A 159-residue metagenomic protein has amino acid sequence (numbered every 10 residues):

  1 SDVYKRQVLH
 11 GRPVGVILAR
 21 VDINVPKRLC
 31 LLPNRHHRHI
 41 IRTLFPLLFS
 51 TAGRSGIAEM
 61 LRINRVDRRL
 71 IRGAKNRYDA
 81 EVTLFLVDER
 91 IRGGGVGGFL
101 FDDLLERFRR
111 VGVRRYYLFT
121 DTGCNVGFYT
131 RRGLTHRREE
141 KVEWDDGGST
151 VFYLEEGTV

Functional and structural regions predicted by a protein language model:
V3-Y4: Short, small-residue-biased leader/transition segments that mark boundaries at the very start of proteins
Q7, I17-A19, V87: GNAT/GCN5-related N-acetyltransferase fold signature
R12-G15: Glycine-rich acetyl-CoA-binding "A-motif" of GNAT/NAT acetyltransferases
N24-A80, W144-G148: Conserved acyl-donor/pantetheine-binding loop and adjacent beta-alpha core of acyl/acetyltransferases and related
R68, G98, R110, T122-E139: Conserved active-site alpha-helix within GNAT-family acetyltransferase domains
D79-A80, F108-D121: Conserved GNAT acetyl-CoA-binding A-motif
L84-V87, G93-E106, R131: Conserved acetyl-CoA-binding loop-helix of GNAT-fold acetyltransferases
F85, E89-R92, Y117-G127, V142-G148: Conserved beta-strand-loop-alpha-helix junction that forms the acyl-donor binding cleft
